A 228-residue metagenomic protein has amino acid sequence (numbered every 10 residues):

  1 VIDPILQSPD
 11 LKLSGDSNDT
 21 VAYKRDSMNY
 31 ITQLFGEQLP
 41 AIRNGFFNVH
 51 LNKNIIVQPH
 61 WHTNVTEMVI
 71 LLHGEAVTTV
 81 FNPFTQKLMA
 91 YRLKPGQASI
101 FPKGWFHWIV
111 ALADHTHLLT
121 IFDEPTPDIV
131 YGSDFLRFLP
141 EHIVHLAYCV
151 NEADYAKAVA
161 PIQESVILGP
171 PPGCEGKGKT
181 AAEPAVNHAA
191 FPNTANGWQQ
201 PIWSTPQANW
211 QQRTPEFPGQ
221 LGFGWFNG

Functional and structural regions predicted by a protein language model:
V1-N44, C149-G228: A short, N-terminal "cap"/entry segment at the start of jelly-roll beta-barrel domains of the cupin/DSBH fold
F35-G36, Q58-T63, V80, M89-Y91 (+1 more regions): Short histidine-centered beta-strand/loop micro-motifs that create catalytic or ligand/metal-coordination sites
F46-H50, M68, A90, A98-I100 (+1 more regions): Conserved hydrophobic/aromatic beta-strand scaffold that supports enzyme active sites
F47-N64, R92-P95: Conserved short histidine dyad/triad with adjacent acidic residue
N64-N82: Glycine- and acidic-residue-biased ligand/ion/polar-headgroup-sensing regions
P83-K103: Short acidic-glycine-tyrosine-enriched beta hairpin
K94, K103-I129: Ligand-binding loop in jelly-roll beta-barrel domains
